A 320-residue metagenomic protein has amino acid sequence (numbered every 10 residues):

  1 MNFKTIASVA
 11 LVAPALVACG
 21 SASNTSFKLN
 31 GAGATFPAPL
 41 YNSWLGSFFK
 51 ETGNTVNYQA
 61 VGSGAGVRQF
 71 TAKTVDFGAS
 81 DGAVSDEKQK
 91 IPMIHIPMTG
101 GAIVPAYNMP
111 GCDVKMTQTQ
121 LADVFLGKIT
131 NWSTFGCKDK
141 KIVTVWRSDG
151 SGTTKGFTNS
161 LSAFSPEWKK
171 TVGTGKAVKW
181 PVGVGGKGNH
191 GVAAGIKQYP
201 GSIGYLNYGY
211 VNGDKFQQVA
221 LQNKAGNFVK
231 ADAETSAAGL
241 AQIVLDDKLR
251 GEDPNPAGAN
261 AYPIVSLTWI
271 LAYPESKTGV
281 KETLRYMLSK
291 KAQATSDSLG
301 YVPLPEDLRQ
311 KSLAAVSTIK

Functional and structural regions predicted by a protein language model:
M1-K28: Short, low-complexity disordered leader/linker segments with a strong preference for bacterial N-terminal type II
C19-K320: Flexible loop/hinge segments at secondary-structure junctions
